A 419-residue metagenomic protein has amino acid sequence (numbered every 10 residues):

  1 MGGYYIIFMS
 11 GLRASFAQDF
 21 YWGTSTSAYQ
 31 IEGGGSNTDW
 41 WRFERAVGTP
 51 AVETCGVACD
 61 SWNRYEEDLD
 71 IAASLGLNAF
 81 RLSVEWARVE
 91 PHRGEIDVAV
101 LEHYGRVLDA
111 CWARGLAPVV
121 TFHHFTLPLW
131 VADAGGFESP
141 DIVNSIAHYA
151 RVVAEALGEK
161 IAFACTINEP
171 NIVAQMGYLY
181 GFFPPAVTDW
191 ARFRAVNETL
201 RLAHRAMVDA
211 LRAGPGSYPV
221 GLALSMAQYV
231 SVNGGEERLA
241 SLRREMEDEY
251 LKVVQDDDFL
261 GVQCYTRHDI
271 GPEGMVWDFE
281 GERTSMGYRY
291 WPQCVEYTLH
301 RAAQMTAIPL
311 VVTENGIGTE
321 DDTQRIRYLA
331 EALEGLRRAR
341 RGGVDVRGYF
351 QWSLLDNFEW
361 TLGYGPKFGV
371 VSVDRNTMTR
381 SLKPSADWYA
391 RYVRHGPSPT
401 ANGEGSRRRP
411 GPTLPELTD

Functional and structural regions predicted by a protein language model:
Y5-L69, A73-N78, A87-D419: Non-catalytic scaffold segments within catalytic domains of secreted glycoside hydrolases
